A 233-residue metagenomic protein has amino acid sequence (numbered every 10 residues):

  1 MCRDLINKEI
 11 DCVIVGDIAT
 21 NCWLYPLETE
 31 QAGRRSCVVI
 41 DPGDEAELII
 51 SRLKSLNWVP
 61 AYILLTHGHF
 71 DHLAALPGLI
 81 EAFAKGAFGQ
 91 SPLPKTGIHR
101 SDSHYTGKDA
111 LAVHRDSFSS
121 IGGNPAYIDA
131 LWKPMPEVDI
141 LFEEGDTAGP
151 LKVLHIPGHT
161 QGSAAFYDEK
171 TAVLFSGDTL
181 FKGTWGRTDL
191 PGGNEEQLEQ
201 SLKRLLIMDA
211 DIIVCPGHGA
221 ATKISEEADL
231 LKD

Functional and structural regions predicted by a protein language model:
C2-L56, A165-G177: Conserved beta-strand hairpin/beta-sheet module of binuclear metal-dependent hydrolase folds, prominently
V13-V15, E137-D139, H155-P157: Short Gly/Pro-enriched turn/cap motifs at secondary-structure boundaries
A19, E45-A46, S51-A148, L230: Active-site HxH/HxHxD metal-binding segment of metal-dependent hydrolases
T29, D44, F70, D102 (+3 more regions): Short, glycine/acidic-enriched loop or turn micro-motifs at the edges of active sites
C37, A61, D139, A172 (+1 more regions): Conserved acidic residues
V113, K152-H155, T160-D233: Metallo-beta-lactamase
